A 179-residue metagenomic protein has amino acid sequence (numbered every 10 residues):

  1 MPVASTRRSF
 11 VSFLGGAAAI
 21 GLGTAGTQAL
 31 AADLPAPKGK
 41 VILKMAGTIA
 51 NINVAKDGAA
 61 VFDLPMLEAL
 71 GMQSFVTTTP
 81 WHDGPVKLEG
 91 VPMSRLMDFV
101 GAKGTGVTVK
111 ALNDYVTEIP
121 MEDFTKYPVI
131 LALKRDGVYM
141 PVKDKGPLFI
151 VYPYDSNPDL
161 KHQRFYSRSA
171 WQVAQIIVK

Functional and structural regions predicted by a protein language model:
M1-S5, S9-A25: N-terminal secretory signal peptides
P2-S5, F13, L30-K179: N-terminal intrinsically disordered, low-complexity segments enriched in P/E/S/T
